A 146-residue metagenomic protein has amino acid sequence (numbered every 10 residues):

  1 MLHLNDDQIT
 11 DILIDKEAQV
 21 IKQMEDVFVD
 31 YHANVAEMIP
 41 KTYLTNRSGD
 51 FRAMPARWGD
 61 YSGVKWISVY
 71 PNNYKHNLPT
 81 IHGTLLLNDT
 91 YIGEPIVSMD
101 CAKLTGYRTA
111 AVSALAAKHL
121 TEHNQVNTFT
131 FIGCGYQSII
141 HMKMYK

Functional and structural regions predicted by a protein language model:
M1-G106, V112-A114, T121, Q125: N-terminal ligand-binding/catalytic initiation module
G106-Y107, I139: Loop/helix-junction capping segments adjacent to catalytic residues or to phosphate/diphosphate-binding pockets
S113, Q125-K146: Glycine-rich adenosine-cofactor-binding loop
